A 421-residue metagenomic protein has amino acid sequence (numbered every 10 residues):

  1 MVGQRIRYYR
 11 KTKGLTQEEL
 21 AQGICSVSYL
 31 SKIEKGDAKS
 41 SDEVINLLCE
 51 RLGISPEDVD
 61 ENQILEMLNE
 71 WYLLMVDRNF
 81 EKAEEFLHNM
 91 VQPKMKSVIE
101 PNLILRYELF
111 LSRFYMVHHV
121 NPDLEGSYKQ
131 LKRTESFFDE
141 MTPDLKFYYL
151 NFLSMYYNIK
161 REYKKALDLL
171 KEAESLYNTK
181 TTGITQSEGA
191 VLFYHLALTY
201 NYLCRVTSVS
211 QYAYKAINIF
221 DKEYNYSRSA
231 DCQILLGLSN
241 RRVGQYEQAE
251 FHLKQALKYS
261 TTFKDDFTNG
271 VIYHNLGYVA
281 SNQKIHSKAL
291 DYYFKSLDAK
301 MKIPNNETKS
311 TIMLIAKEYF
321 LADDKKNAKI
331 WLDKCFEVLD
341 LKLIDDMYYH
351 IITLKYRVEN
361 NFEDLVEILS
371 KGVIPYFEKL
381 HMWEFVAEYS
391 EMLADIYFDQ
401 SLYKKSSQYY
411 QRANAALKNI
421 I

Functional and structural regions predicted by a protein language model:
M1-T12: A short, Lys/Arg-rich alpha-helix, primarily the initiator
R7, Y348-I421: C-terminal non-catalytic interaction modules
G14-S31: Short alpha-helical DNA-recognition segment
S41-D58: DNA major-groove recognition helix of helix-turn-helix/homeodomain DNA-binding modules
V44, M75-M90, V117-R133, E162-S175 (+5 more regions): Helix-turn-helix repeat elements of alpha-solenoid scaffolds
M67-R78, E108-V120, F147-R161, E188-L203 (+5 more regions): Tandem amphipathic alpha-helical repeat scaffolds
H88-K96, Y128-D139, K171-T182, Y214-N225 (+7 more regions): Amphipathic alpha-helical segments of tetratricopeptide repeats
I99-L105, E140-Y148, T182-V191, E223-D231 (+6 more regions): Alpha-solenoid helical repeat architecture
